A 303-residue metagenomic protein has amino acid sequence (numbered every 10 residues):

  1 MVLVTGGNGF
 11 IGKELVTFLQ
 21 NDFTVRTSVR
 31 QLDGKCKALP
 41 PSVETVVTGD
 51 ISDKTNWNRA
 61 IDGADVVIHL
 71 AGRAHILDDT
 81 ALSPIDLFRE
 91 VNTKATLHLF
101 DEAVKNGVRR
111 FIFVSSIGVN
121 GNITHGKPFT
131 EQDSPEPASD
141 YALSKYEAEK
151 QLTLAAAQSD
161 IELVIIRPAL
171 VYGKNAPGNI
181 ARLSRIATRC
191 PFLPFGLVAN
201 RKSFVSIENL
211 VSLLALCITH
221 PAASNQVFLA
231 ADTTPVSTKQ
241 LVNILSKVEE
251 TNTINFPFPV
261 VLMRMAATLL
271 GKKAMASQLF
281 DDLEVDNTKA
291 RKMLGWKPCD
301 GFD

Functional and structural regions predicted by a protein language model:
V2-N21: N-terminal Rossmann NAD(P)H-binding glycine-rich loop of SDR-like oxidoreductase domains
E44, T48-K94, H98, E102-K105 (+1 more regions): NAD(P)H-binding glycine-rich loop region in Rossmannoid oxidoreductase-like domains and their noncatalytic homologs
L82-E90, T124-V171, F192-F195: Catalytic helix-loop patch of NAD(P)-dependent Rossmann-fold dehydrogenases
L97-D140, A156: Conserved Rossmann-fold NAD(P)-dependent oxidoreductase catalytic core, especially the SDR/UDP-sugar
H98, A176-R182, F195-T219, N225-L229: Substrate-positioning beta->alpha
G173, F195-R201, F228-P235, I244-E250 (+2 more regions): Glycine-rich Rossmann NAD(P)(H)-binding loop
L216, H220-A274: Mid/C-terminal beta-alpha module of Rossmann-like enzyme folds, strongest in SDR-family dehydrogenases/epimerases
A274-D303: C-terminal amphipathic/interface module of NAD(P)-dependent oxidoreductases and related NAD-binding regulators
